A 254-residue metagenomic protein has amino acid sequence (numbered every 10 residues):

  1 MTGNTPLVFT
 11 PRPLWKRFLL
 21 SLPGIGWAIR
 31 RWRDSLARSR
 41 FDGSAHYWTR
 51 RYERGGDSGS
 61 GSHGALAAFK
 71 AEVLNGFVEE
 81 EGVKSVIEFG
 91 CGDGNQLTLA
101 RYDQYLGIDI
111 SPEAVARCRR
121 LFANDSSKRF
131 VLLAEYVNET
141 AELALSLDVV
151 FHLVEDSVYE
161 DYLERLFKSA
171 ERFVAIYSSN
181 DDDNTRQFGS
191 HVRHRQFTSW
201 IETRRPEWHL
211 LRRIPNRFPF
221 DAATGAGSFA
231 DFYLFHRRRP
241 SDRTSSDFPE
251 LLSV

Functional and structural regions predicted by a protein language model:
T2-E139, D156-V254: Class I (Rossmann-like) S-adenosyl-L-methionine-dependent methyltransferase catalytic domain, capturing the SAM-binding
L145: A conserved beta-strand element that flanks and buttresses the S-adenosyl-L-methionine
D148-H152: Short catalytic micro-motifs in class I SAM-dependent methyltransferases
